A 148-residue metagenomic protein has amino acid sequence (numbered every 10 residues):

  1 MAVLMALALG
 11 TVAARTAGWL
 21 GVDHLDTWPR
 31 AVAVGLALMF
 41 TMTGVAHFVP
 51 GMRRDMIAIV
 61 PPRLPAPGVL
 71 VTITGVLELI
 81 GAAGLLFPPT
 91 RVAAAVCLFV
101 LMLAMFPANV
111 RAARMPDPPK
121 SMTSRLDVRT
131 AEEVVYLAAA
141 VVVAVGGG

Functional and structural regions predicted by a protein language model:
M1-G148: Membrane-interface extramembranous regions
